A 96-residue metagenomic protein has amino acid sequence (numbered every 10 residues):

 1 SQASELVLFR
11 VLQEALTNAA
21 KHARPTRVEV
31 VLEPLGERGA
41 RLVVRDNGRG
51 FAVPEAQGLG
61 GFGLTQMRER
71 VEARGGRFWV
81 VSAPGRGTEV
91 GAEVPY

Functional and structural regions predicted by a protein language model:
S1-Y96: Coiled-coil dimerization/phosphotransfer module
